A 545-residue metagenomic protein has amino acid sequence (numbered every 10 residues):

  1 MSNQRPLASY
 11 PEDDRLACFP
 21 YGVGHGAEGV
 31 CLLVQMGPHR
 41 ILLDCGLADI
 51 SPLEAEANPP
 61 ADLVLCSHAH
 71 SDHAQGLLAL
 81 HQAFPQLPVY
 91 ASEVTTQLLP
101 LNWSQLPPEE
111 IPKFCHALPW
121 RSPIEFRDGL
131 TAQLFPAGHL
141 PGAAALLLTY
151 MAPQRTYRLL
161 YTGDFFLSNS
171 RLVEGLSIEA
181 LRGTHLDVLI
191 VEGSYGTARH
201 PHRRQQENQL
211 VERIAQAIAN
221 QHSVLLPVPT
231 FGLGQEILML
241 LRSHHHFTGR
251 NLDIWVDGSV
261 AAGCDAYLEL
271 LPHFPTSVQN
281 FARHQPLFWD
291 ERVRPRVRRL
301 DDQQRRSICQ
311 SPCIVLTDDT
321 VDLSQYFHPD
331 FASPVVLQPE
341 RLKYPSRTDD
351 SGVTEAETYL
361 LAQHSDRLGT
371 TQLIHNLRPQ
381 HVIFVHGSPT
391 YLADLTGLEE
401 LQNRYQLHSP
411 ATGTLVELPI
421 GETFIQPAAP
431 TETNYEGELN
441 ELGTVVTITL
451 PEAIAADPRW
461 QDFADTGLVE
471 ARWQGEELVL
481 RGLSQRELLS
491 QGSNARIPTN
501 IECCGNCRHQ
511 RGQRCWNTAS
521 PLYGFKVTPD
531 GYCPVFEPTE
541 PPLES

Functional and structural regions predicted by a protein language model:
S2-L65, H70-E236, R242-I254: His/Asp/Glu-rich metal-coordinating catalytic cores of metallo-dependent phosphodiesterases/hydrolases acting on
P59, T184, Q310, L377 (+1 more regions): Structured loop/turn residues at beta-strand edges in well-structured enzyme cores
A61-V64, G196-R199, F288-E291, S311-C313 (+1 more regions): Short, basic, glycine/proline-bearing loop/turn elements
H70, R203-E207, P295-V297, Q363-R367: A conditional alpha-helix N-cap/helix-loop micro-motif detector
V211-R347, H375-R378, F384-A393, G397-P427 (+3 more regions): Hard-cation-handling environments
P345-T370: Generic long, charged, amphipathic alpha-helical segments
E436-R496: N-terminal accessory interaction module
S490-S545: Cysteine-centered metal-binding/redox modules
